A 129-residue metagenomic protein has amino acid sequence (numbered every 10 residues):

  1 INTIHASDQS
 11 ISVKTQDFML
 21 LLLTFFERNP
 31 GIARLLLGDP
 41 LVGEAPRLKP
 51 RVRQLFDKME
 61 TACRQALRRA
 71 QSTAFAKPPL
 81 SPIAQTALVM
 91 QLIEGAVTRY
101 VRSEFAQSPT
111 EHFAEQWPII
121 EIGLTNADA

Functional and structural regions predicted by a protein language model:
I1, F26, C63, L67 (+2 more regions): Hydrophobic recognition helices of helix-based DNA-binding modules
I1-G31, P82-V89: Hydrophobic alpha-helical connector segments
S12, Q16, R53, D57-E60 (+2 more regions): Non-membrane alpha-helical structural segments and their capping/turn regions in soluble enzymes
R28, P46-T73, I83-A87: Amphipathic alpha-helical packing segments from all-alpha helical-bundle domains
A33-L37, K49, Q71-I119, A127-A129: Hydrophobic/aromatic-rich alpha-helical bundle segments in the mid-to-C-terminal region
L37-E44: Short helix-capping/turn signature of helix-turn-helix
